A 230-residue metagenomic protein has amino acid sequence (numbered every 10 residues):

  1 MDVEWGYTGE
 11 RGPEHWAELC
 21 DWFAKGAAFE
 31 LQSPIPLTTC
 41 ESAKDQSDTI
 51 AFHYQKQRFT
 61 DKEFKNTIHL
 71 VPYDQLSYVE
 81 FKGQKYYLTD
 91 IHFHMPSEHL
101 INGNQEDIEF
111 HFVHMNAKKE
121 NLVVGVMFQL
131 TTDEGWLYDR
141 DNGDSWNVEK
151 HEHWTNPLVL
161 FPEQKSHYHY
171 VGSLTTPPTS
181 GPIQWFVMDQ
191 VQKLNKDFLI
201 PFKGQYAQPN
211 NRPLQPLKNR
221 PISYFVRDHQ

Functional and structural regions predicted by a protein language model:
M1-Q230: Alpha-carbonic anhydrase
